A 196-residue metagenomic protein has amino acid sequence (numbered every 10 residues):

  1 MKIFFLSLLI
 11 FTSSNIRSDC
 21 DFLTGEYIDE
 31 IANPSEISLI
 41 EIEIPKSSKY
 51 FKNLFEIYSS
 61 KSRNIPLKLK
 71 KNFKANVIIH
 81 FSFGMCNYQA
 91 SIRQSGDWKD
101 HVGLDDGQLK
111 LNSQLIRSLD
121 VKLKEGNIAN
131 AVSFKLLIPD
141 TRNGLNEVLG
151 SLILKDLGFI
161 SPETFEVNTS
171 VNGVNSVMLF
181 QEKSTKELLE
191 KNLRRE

Functional and structural regions predicted by a protein language model:
M1-S7: Sec-dependent signal peptide recognition, specifically the positively charged N-region followed immediately by
T12-N15: N-terminal signal peptide c-region/cleavage motif recognized by signal peptidases
R17-E196: Phosphate/dinucleotide-binding and metal-coordinating scaffold of catalytic cores in nucleotide-dependent enzymes
